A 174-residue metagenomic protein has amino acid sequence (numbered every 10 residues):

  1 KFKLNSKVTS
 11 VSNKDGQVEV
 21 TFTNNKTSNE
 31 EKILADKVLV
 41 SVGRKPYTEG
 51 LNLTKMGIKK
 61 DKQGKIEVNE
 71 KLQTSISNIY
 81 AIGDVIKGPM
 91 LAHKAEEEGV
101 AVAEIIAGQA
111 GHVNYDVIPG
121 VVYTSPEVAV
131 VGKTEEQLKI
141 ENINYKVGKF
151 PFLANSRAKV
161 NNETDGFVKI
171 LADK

Functional and structural regions predicted by a protein language model:
L4-Q17: A conserved short coil-to-beta-strand element within the FAD-binding core of flavoproteins
V8-S10, R44-Y47, V85-K174: Mid-to-C-terminal Rossmann-like scaffold of FAD/NAD(P)H-dependent oxidoreductases
D15-E19, E30, Q63-K65: A generic structural signal for beta-strand entry/edge sites
V20-N24: Short beta-strand segments that buttress and anchor functional surface loops
K26, K62, D173-K174: Short acidic-glycine loop/turn motifs at beta-strand connectors
K32-I106: FAD-site-proximal beta/loop scaffold in flavoenzymes
